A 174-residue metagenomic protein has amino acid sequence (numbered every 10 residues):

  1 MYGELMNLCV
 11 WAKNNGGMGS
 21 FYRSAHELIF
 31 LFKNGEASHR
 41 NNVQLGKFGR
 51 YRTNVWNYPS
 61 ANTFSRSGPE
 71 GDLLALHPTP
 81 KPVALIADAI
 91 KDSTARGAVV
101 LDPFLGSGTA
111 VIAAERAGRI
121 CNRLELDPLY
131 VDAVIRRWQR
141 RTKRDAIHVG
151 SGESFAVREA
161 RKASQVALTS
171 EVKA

Functional and structural regions predicted by a protein language model:
M1-V131, A174: Core catalytic lobe of class I
I135-A174: S-adenosyl-L-methionine
